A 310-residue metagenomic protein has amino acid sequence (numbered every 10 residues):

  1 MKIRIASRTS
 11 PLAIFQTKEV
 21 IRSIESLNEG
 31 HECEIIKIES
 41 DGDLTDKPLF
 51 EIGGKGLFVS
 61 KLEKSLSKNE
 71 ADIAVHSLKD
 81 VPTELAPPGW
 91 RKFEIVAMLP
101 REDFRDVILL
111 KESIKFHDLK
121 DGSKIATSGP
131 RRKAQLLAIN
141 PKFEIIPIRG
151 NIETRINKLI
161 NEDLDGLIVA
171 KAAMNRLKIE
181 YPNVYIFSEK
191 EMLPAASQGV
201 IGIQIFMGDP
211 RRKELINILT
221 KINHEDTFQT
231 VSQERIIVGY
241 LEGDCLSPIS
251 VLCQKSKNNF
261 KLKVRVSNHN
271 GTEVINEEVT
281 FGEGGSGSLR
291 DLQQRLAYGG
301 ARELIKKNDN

Functional and structural regions predicted by a protein language model:
M1-E39, L44-K47, E51, V81 (+1 more regions): Small-molecule-sensing regulatory modules
R4-A6, A74, A126: Short, well-ordered beta-strand segments
N28, K61-K64, D72, H76 (+3 more regions): Nucleotidyltransferase catalytic core that binds NTPs
P48-I73: Short, structured active-site "lid" loops
S67, D72-S77, E94, D165-A170: Paired acidic/hydrophobic, glycine-rich loop segments that form the ligand-binding mouth/hinge of periplasmic-binding
K79, G89-K142, D209: A conserved helix-loop-strand patch within extracytoplasmic ligand-binding domains of the periplasmic binding
L85-R105, Y181-P194: A short, gly/pro- and small-residue-rich
